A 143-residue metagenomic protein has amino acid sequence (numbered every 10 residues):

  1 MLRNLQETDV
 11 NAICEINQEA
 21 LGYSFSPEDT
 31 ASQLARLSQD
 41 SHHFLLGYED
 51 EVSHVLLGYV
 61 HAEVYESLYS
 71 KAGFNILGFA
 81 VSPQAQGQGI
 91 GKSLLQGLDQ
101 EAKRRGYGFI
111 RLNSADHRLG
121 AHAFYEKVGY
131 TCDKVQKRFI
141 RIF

Functional and structural regions predicted by a protein language model:
N4-A72, L77, L95-Q96: Acetyl-CoA-dependent GNAT
L5, F79-V81, S114, Y130: Hydrophobic adenine-recognition pocket in adenosine-nucleotide-binding enzymes
H42-H43, K134-R138: Short hydrophobic/aromatic beta-strand or adjacent loop that forms the aromatic wall/cage of a ligand/substrate-binding
L57, R105, K127-V128: Structural motif
G78-V81, G87-Q100, A123, K127: Conserved acetyl-CoA-binding loop-helix of GNAT-fold acetyltransferases
L95, A102-S114: Conserved GNAT acetyl-CoA-binding A-motif
R111-A121, I140-F143: Conserved beta-strand-loop-alpha-helix junction that forms the acyl-donor binding cleft
E126-V135: Conserved acetyl-CoA-binding loop of GNAT-fold acetyltransferases
